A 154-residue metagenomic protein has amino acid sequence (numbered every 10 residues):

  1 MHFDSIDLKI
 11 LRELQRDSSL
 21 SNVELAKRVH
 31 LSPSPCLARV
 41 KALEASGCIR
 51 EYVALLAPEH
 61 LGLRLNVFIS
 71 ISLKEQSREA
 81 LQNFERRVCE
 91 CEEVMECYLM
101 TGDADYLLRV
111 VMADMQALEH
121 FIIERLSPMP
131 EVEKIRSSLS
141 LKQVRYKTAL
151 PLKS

Functional and structural regions predicted by a protein language model:
M1-S154: A compositional/biophysical signature of low hydrophobicity enriched in polar/charged and small residues
